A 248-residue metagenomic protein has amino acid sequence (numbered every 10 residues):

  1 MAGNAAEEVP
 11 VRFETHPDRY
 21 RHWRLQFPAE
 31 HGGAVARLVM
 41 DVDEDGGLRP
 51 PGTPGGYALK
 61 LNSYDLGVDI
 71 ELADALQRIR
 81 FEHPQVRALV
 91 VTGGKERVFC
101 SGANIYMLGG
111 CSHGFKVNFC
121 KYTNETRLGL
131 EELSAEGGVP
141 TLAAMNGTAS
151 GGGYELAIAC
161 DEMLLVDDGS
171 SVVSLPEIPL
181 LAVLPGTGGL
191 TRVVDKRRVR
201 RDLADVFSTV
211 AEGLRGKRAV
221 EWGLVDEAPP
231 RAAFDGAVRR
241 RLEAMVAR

Functional and structural regions predicted by a protein language model:
M1-P50, E155-I158, R201-R248: Amphipathic alpha-helical segments at domain termini/boundaries
G33-V39, D65-G114, N124-A144, V166-S170: A structural preference for short, pocket-lining loop segments at secondary-structure junctions
L38, L72, V91, L156-A157 (+3 more regions): Hydrophobic alpha-helical segments that mediate membrane insertion or helix-helix packing
D45-D65: A solvent-exposed, charged loop/short amphipathic helix patch at secondary-structure junctions
D45-P51, V98-G102, S174, V183: Short acidic/His/Gly/Ser-rich catalytic and metal-binding motifs that mark active-site loops of diverse hydrolases
G94-K95, L130-L181, F207-S208, E212-G213: Glycine-rich beta-to-alpha active-site loop
K116-C120: A glycine-rich helix N-cap at a beta->alpha junction
G188-L203: Hydrophobic, secondary-structure "cap" segments at the distal end of domains
